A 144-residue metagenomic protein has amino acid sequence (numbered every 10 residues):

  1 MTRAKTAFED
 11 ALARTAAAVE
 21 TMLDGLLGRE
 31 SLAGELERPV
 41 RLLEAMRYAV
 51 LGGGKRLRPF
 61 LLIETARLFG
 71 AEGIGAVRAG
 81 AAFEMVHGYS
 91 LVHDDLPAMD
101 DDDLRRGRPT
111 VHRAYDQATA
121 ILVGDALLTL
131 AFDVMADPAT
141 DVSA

Functional and structural regions predicted by a protein language model:
M1-E30: N-terminal amphipathic/basic leader segments beginning at the initiator methionine
K5-A13, L32-L36, V50-L51, I121: Short, N-terminal intrinsically disordered low-complexity segments that are rich in Pro/Gly and polar/charged residues
D24, L36-A144: Mg2+-dependent prenyl diphosphate-binding active-site environment of isoprenoid biosynthetic enzymes
